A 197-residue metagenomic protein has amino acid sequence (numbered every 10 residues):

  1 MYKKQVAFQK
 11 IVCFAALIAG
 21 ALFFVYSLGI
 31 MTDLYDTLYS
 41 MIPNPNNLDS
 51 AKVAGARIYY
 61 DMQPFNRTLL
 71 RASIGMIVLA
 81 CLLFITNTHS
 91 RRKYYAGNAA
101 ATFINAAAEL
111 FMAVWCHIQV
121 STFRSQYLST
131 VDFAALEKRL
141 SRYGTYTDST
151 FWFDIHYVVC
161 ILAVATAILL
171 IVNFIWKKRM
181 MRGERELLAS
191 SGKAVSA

Functional and structural regions predicted by a protein language model:
M1-Q5, G55-Y94: Alpha-helical transmembrane segments and their immediate interhelical/interface regions in integral membrane proteins
Y2-V6, I85-G97, V120-T130, L162-A197: Cytosolic juxtamembrane helix at the C-terminal end of the final transmembrane segment
K4-A15, A96-F103: Juxtamembrane interface helix immediately N-terminal to a transmembrane segment
V6-C13, D148-Y157: Loop-to-transmembrane boundary segments
A15-T32, A100-T122: Hydrophobic alpha-helical membrane-insertion segments
L34-F65, W115-D154: Interfacial non-cytosolic loop connecting adjacent transmembrane helices
N66-G75, F153-A163: Alpha-helical transmembrane segments of polytopic membrane proteins
I104-S121, W152-I161, F174-K178: Transmembrane helical hairpin unit
